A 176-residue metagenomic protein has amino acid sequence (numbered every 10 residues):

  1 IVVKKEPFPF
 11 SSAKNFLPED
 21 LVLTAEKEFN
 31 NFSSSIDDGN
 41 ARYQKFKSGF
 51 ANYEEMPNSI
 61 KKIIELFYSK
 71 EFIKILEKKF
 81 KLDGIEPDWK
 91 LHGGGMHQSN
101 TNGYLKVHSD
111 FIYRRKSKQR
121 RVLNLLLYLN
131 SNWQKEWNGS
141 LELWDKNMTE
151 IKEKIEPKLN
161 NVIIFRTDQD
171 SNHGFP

Functional and structural regions predicted by a protein language model:
I1-F80: Non-heme Fe(II)/2-oxoglutarate
P7, K106-H108, L159: Alpha-helical architecture
S12, D37, E86-W89, G95 (+2 more regions): A structural signal for short, well-ordered beta-strand segments and their strand-loop junctions that often border
N15, Q98, P157: Conserved strand-loop elements at the edges of beta-sheets that form or border functional pockets
L23, K27-N30, L66-R121, L143: Non-heme Fe(II) oxygenase catalytic core, chiefly the N-lobe of the double-stranded beta-helix
S33-S34, D83-E86, S131-K135: Proline-centered turn/helix-capping motifs that create local helix->coil transitions or kinks
N102, I112-R121, N130-P176: Catalytic core of Fe(II)/2-oxoglutarate
N124-L126: Eukaryotic charged/polar low-complexity linker/IDR segments
